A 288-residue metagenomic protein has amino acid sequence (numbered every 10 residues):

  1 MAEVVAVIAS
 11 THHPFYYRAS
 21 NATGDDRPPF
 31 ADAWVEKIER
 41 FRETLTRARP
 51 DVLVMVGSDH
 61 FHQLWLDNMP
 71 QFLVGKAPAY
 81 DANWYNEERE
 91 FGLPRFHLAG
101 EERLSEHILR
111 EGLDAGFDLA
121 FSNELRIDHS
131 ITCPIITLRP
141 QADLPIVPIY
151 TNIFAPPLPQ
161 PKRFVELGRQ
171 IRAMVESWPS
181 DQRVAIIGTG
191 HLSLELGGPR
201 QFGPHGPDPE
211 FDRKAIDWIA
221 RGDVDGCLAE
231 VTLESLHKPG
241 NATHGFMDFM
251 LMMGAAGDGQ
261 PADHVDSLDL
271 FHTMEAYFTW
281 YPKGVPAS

Functional and structural regions predicted by a protein language model:
M1-P50, L66-E166, S177, P199-S288: Flexible, D/E/H-enriched segments
E43, G57-D59: N-terminal low-complexity, Ser/Thr- and acidic-residue-enriched intrinsically disordered segments
D51-G57, I149, Q182-G190: Beta-strand elements within well-structured catalytic alpha/beta cores of enzymes that handle phosphate/sulfate esters
D59-F61, L192-S193: Catalytic metal-binding/acid-base residues of hydrolase active sites
R169-W178, Q182-V184: Non-transmembrane, aqueous-exposed alpha-helical and coiled segments at domain scale
L192-L196, R200: A structural signal for small-residue-enriched, beta-sheet-centric alpha/beta enzyme cores and oligomeric scaffold folds
